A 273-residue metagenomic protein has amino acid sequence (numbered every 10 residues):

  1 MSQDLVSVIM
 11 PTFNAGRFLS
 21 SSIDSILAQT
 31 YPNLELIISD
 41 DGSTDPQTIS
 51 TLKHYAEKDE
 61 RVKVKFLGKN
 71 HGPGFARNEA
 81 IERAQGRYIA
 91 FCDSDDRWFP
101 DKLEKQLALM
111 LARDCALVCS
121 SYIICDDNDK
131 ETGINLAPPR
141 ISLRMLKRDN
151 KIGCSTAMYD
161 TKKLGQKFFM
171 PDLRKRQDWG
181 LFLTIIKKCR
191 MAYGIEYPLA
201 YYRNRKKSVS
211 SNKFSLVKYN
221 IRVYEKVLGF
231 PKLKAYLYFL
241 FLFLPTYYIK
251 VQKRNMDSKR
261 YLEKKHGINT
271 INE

Functional and structural regions predicted by a protein language model:
M1-L27: N-proximal low-complexity "stem/linker" segments adjacent to membrane-targeting elements
Q3-V6, L27-I38, D59-K63: Short loop->beta transition adjacent to catalytic acidic/histidine clusters or analogous donor-positioning motifs
D40-S50, D93: A conserved acidic beta->alpha catalytic loop
F66-A84: Glycine-rich, basic loop-to-helix element that forms the pyrophosphate-binding segment of sugar-nucleotide handling
E82, N135-Y219, V223: Conserved nucleotide-sugar donor-binding catalytic segment
I89: Short aromatic/hydrophobic "clamp" motif used to bind/position activated sugar donors
D93-R97, S121: The conserved acidic donor/metal-binding loop of glycosyltransferases
D101-T132: Conserved donor NDP-sugar-binding/catalytic core segment of glycosyltransferases
